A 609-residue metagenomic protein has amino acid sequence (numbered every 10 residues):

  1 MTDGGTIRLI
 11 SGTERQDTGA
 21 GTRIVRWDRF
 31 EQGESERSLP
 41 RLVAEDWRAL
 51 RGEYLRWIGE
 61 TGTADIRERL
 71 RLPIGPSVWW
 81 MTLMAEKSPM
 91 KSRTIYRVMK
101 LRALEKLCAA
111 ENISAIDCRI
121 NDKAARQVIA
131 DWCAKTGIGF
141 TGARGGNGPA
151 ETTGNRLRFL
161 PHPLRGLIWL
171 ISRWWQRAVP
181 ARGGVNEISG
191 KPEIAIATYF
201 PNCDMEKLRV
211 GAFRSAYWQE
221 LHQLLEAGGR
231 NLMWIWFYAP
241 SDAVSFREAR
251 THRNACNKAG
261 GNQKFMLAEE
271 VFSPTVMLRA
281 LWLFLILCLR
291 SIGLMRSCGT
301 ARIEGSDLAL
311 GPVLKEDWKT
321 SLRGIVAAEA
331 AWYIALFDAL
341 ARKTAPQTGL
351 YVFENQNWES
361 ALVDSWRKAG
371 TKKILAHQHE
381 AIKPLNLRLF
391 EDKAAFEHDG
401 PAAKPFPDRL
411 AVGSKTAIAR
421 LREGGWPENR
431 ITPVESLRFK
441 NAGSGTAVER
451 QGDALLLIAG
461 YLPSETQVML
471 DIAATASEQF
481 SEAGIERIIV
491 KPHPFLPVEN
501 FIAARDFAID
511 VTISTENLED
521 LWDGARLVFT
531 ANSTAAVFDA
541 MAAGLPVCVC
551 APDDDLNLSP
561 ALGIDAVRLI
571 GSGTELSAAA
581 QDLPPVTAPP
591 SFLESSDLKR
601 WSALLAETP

Functional and structural regions predicted by a protein language model:
M1-P609: Catalytic-core helical/loop segments in enzymes performing group transfer/polymerization on anionic/lipid-linked
